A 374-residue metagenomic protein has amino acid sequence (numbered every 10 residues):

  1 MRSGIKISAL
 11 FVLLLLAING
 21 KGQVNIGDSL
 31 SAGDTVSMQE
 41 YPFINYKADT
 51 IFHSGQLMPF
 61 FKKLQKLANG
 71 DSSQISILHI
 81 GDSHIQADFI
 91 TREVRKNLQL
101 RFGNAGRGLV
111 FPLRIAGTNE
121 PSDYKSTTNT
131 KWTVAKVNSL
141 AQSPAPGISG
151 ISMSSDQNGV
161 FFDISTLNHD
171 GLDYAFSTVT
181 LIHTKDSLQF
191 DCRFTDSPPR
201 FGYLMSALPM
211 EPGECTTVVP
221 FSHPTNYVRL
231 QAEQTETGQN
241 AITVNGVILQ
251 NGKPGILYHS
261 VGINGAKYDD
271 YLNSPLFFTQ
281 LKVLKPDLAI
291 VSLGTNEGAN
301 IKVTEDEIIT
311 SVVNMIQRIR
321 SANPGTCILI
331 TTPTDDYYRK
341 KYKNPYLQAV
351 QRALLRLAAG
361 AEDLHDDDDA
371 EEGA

Functional and structural regions predicted by a protein language model:
R2-L10, L14, N19-I80, H84-L257: N-terminal secretory targeting modules
V24-G27, G33, I151-T180, T184-R200 (+3 more regions): Alpha-helical cap/lid subdomain in secreted, periplasmic, or secretory-pathway luminal O-acyl-processing enzymes
